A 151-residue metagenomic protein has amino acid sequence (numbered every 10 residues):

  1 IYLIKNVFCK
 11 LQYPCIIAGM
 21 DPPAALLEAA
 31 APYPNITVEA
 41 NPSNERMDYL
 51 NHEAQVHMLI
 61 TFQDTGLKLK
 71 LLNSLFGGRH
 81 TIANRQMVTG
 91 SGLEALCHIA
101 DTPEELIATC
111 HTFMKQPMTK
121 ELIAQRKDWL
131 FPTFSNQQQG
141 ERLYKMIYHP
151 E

Functional and structural regions predicted by a protein language model:
I1-I4, C15, S74, L106 (+1 more regions): A structural motif in glycosyltransferase catalytic domains
I1-P32, T37-H52, A100: Conserved catalytic-core segment of nucleotide-activated headgroup transferases in glycan assembly
K5, Q12, H98-E121: C-terminal "capping" alpha-helix adjacent to the active site of nucleotide-linked donor transferases in cell-envelope
H52-G66, G77-R79: Acidic donor-binding loop of glycosyltransferase active sites
Q63-D64, H80-T81, Q86-T89, E104: Flexible glycine-rich beta->alpha loop in the catalytic core of nucleotide-sugar glycosyltransferases
K70-F76, H80-N84: Short hydrophobic beta-strand element within catalytic cores of glycosyltransferases and related nucleotide-activated
R85-I99: Short acidic/histidine- and often glycine-rich active-site loop of Leloir-type glycosyltransferases that engages
P117-H149: A charged, aromatic-enriched C-terminal amphipathic alpha-helix characteristic of glycosyltransferases across folds
